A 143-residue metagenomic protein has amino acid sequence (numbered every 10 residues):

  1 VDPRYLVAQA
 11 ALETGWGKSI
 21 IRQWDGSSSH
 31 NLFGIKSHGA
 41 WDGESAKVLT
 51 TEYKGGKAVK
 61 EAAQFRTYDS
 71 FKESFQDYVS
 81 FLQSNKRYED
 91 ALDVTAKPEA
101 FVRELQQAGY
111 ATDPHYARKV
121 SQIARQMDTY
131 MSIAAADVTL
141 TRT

Functional and structural regions predicted by a protein language model:
V1-T143: Catalytic cores of secreted/periplasmic lytic hydrolases that degrade extracellular macromolecules
